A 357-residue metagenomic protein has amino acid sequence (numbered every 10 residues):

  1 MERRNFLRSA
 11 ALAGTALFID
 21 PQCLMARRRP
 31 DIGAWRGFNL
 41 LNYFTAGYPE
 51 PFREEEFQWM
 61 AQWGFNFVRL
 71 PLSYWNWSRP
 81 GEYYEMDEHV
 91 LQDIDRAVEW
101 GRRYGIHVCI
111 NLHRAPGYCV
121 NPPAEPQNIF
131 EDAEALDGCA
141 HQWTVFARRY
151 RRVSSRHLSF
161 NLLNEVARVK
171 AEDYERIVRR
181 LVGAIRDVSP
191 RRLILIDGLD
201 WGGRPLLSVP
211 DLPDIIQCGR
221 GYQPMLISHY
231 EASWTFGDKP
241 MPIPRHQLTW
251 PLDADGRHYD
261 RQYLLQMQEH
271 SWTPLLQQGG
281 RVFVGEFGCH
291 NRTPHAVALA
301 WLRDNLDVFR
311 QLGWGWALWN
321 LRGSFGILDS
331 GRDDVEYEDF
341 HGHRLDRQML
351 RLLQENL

Functional and structural regions predicted by a protein language model:
N5-M25: N-terminal export signals
D31-L193, G198-P205, D339-N356: Active-site mouth of glycoside hydrolases
F57, V98, V182, L207 (+3 more regions): Short amphipathic alpha-helical segments and helix-helix/interface helices
D87, P126-I129, P210-P213, W234-F236 (+2 more regions): Short, hinge-like loop/turn segments at secondary-structure boundaries
A133, D137-H258, E269-H290, Q311-W314: Active-site region of glycoside hydrolase catalytic domains
Q262-L264: Alpha-helical scaffold elements lining the catalytic groove of polysaccharide deacetylases
P294-L357: Aromatic-rich peripheral "rim/lid" segments of glycoside hydrolase catalytic domains that contact and position glycan
